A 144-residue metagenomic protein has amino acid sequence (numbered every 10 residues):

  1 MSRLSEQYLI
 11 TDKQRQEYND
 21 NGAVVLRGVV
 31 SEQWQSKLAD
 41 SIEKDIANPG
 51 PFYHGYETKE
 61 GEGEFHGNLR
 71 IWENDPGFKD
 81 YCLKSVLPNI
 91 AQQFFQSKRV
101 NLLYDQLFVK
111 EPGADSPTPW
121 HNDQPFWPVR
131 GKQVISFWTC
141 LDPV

Functional and structural regions predicted by a protein language model:
M1-N21, R27-W120, P125-P128: Non-heme Fe(II)-dependent double-stranded beta-helix
V25-L26, F137: Short hydrophobic-aromatic micro-motifs
P128-V144: Short, conserved beta-strand element in jelly-roll/cupin
